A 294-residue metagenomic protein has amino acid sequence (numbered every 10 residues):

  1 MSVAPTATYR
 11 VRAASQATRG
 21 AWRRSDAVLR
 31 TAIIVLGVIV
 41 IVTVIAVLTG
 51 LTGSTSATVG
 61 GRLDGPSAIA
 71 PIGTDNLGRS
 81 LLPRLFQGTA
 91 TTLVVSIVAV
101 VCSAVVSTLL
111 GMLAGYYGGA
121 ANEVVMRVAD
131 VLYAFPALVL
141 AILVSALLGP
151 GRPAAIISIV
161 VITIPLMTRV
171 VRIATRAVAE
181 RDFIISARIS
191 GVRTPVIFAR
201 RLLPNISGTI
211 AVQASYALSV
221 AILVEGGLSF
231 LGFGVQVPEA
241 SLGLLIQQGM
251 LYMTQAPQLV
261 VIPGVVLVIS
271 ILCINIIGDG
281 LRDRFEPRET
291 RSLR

Functional and structural regions predicted by a protein language model:
M1-G37, I276-R294: Transmembrane alpha-helical segments of polytopic membrane transport and secretion proteins
R30, I34-L77, G232-E239: Hydrophobic alpha-helical transmembrane segments of membrane transport/permease proteins and related membrane-embedded
A46-T49, V95-D130, I142: Transmembrane-helix boundary motif in ABC transporter permease subunits
P71, D75, G115-Y116, A121-A177 (+1 more regions): Generic hydrophobic transmembrane alpha-helix motif, especially the helices
A90-V106, A141, P195-G227, I274: Transmembrane alpha-helices
Y133, V144-L147, I159, A174-T175 (+2 more regions): Glycine-rich helix-loop "coupling/hinge" segments at transmembrane-helix boundaries in multipass transporters
I162, G208, V212-Y216, P257-R294: C-terminal transmembrane helix and the adjacent membrane-cytosol boundary/short C-terminal tail of inner/organellar
